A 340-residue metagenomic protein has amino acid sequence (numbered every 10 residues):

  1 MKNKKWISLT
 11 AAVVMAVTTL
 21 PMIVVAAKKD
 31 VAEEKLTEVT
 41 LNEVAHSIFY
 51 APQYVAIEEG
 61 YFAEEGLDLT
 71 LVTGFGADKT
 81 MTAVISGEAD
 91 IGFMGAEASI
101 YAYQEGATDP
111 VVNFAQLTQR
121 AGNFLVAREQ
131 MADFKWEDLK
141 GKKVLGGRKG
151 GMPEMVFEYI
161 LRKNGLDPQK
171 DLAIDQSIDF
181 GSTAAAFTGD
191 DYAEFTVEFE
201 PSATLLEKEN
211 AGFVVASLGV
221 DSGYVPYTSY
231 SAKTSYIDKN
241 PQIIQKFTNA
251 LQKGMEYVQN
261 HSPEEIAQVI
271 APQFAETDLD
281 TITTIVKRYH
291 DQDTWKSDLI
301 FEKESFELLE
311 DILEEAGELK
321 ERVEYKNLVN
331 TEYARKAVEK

Functional and structural regions predicted by a protein language model:
M1-E38, A337-K340: Short, low-complexity disordered leader/linker segments with a strong preference for bacterial N-terminal type II
K29-S177, A186, E194-E200, A211 (+2 more regions): Short, glycine-/small- and polar/acidic-enriched structural segments that line small-molecule recognition paths
F49-P52, E58, A77-T80, G95-A98 (+11 more regions): Stable alpha-helical elements in mature extracytoplasmic
A89-F93, H290-K303, R335-K340: Short amphipathic alpha-helical segments at helix boundaries and their inter-helical linkers
K163-N164, E209, Q273, A316: Alpha-helical structural context
G181-F274: Pocket-lining segment of extracytoplasmic ligand-binding domains
D238-K320: Secondary-structure end/capping motifs
L309-K340: Conserved C-terminal helix/tail region of periplasmic/extracytoplasmic solute-binding proteins
